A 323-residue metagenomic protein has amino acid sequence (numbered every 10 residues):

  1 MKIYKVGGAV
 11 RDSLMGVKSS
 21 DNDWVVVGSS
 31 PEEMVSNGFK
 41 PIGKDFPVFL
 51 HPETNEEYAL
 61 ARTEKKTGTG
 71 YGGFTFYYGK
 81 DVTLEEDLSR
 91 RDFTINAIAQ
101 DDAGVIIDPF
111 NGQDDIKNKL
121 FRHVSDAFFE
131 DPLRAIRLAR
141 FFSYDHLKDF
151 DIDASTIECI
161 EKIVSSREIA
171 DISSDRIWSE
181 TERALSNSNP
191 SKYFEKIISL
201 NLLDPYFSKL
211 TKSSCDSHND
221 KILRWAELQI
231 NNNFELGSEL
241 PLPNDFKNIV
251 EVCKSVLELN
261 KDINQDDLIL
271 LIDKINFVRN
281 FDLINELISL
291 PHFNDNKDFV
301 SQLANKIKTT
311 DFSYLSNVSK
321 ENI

Functional and structural regions predicted by a protein language model:
M1-I323: Catalytic cores of the polymerase beta-like nucleotidyltransferase superfamily and closely associated nucleotide
